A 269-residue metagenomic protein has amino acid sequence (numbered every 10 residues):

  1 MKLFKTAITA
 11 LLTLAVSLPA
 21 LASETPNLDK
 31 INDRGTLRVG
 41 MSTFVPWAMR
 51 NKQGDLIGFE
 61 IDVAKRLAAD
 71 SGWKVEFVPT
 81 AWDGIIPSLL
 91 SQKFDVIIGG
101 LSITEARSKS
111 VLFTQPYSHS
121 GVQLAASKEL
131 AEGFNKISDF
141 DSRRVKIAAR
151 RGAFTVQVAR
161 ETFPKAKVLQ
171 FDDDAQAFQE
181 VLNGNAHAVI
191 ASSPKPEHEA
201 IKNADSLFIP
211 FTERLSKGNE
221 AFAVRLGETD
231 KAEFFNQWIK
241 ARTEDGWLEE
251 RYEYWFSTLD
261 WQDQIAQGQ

Functional and structural regions predicted by a protein language model:
S23-G100, K109: Extracytoplasmic small-molecule ligand-binding "clamshell" domains of the periplasmic binding protein/Venus flytrap
S23-T25, F154-V168, P210, I239-Q269: Ligand-binding clefts/hinges and TM-proximal coupling segments of bilobed small-molecule sensing domains
L37-R38, G72-K74, S91-G99, R144-K146 (+2 more regions): Alpha-to-beta junction loops
M41, F59, V111-A125, S142 (+1 more regions): Short Pro/Gly-enriched coil loops immediately N-terminal to beta-strands
I61, E76-P87, E132-F134, L169-N183 (+1 more regions): Short helix-initiation/N-cap motifs at beta->coil->alpha
G84, G100-K109, V158-E161, L182-N183 (+1 more regions): A ligand-binding cleft/hinge motif common to bilobed small-molecule-binding domains
H119-Q123, S193, E197-I239, T258-Q269: Periplasmic-binding protein-like
S127-V145: Flexible hinge/capping segments at coil-to-helix
